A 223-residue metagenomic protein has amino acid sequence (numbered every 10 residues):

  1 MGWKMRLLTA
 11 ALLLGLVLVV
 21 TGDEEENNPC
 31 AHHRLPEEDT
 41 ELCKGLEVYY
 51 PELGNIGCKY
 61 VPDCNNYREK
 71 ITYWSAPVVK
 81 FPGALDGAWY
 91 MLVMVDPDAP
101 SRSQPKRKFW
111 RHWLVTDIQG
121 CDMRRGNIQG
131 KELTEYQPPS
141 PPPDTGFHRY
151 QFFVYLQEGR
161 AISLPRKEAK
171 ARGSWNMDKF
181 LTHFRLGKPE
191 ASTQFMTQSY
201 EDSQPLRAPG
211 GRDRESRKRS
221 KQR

Functional and structural regions predicted by a protein language model:
G2-R223: N-terminus-centered regions that define maturation/targeting leaders and the start of the first functional domain
